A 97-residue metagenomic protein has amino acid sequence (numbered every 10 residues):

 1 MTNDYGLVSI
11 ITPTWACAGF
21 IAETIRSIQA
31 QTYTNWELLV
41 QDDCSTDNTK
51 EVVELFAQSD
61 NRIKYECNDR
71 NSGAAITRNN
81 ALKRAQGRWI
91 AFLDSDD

Functional and structural regions predicted by a protein language model:
M1-A30: N-proximal low-complexity "stem/linker" segments adjacent to membrane-targeting elements
Y5-V8, Q29-V40, N48, D60-K64: Short loop->beta transition adjacent to catalytic acidic/histidine clusters or analogous donor-positioning motifs
G19-A22, D47-L55: Acidic helix N-cap motif at the loop->helix transition within catalytic regions of sugar-transfer enzymes
S27, T34, D42-E51, R70-S72 (+1 more regions): A conserved acidic beta->alpha catalytic loop
N68-A85: Glycine-rich, basic loop-to-helix element that forms the pyrophosphate-binding segment of sugar-nucleotide handling
I90: Short aromatic/hydrophobic "clamp" motif used to bind/position activated sugar donors
